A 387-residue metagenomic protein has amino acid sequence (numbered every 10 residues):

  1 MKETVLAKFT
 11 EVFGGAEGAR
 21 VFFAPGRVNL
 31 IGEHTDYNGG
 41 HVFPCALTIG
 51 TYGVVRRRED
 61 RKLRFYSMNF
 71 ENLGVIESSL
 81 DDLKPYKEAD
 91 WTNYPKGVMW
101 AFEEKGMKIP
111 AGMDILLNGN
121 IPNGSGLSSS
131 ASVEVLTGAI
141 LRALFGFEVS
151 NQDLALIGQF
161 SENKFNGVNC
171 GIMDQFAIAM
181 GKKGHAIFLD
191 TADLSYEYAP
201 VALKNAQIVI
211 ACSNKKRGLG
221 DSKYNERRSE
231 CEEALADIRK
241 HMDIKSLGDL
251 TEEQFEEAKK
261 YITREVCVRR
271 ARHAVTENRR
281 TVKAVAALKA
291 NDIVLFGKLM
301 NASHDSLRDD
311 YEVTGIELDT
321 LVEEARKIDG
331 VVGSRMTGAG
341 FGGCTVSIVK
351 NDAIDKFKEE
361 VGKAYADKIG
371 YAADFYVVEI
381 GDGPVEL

Functional and structural regions predicted by a protein language model:
M1-F22, V28-G32, N38-H41, N72 (+4 more regions): Gly/Ser-rich oxyanion-binding loop with an adjacent helix/lid that shapes the negatively charged ligand pocket
M1-R27, Y52-E88, H185-G333, I348-L387: C-terminal nucleotide
G32-H34, A46-L47: N-terminal cofactor/phosphate-binding cores enriched in small/glycine residues, especially glycine-rich loops such as
G39-A46, R227-R228: Short Gly/aromatic-enriched secondary-structure transition segments
P44-A46, V54-R57, G106-M107: Short, charge-rich binding segments
A131-S132, C344-I348: FabD-like malonyl-/acyl-CoA
F341: Glycine-rich phosphate-binding loop
